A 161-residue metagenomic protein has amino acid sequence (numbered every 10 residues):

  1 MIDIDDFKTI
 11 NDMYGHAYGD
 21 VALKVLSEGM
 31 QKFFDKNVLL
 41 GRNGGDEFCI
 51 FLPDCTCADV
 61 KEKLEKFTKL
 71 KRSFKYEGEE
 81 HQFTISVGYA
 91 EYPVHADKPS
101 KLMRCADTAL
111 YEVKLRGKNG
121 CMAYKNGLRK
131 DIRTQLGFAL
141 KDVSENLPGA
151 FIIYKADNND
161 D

Functional and structural regions predicted by a protein language model:
M1, A123, I153-K155: Core hydrophobic beta-sheet residues of small sensory/regulatory alpha/beta domains, primarily PAS-family
I2, M13, E28-L39, K75-G78 (+2 more regions): Nucleotide second-messenger and two-component phosphorelay signaling modules
D5-D35, G41-G45, C49-P53, C57-E65 (+2 more regions): Conserved long alpha-helical elements within nucleotide-processing catalytic cores of c-di-GMP signaling and class III
G29, L70-S73, A139-V143: Amphipathic alpha-helical regulatory segments at dimerization interfaces that relay allosteric signals between sensory
L40, S86-V94, K101-R116, M122-T134: Cyclic nucleotide signaling catalytic output domains
R42, K71-I85, K114, K118: Catalytic core regions of nucleotide second-messenger enzymes
F51-V60, E77-E80, I85-L102, G127-L128 (+1 more regions): Catalytic strand-loop-helix junctions within cyclic-nucleotide turnover domains
F138-N159: Sensory modules in modular signal-transduction proteins
